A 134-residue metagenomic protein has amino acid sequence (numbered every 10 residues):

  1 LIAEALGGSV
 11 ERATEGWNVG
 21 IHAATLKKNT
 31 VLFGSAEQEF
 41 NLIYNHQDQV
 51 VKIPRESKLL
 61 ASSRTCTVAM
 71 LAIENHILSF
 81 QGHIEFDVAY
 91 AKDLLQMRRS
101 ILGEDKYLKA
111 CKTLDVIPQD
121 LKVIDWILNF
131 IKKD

Functional and structural regions predicted by a protein language model:
L1-T30: Cysteine-nucleophile active-site neighborhood
E11, L26-D134: Amide-donor transfer/coupling interface in amidating biosynthetic enzymes
